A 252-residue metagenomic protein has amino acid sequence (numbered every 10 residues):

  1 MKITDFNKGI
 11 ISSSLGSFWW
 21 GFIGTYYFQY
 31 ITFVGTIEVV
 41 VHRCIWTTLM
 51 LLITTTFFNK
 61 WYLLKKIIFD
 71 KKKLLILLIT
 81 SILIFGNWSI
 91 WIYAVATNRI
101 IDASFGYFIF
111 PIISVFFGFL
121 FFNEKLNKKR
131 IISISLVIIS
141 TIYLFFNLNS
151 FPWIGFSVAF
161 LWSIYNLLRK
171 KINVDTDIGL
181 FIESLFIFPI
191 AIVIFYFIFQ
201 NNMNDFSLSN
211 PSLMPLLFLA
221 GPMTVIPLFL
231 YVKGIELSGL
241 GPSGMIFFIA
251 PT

Functional and structural regions predicted by a protein language model:
M1-E38, I142-K171, M214: Glycine-/small-residue-enriched transmembrane alpha-helix faces in small-molecule transporters and effluxers
M1-L15, L49-L77, K128, L180 (+2 more regions): Membrane-interface interhelical linkers
L15-F22, Y26, L78-V95, S157-L168 (+1 more regions): Hydrophobic alpha-helical transmembrane segments of multi-pass membrane transport proteins, especially secondary
Y30, V39, R43, A94-V95 (+5 more regions): Hydrophobic/aromatic residues within transmembrane alpha-helices of multi-pass small-molecule transporters
E38-M50, I92-F110, N149-F160, N210-P222: Structural signature of hydrophobic alpha-helical transmembrane segments
H42, S104-I109, T176-F186, V225-T252: Helix-helix packing/entry segments at the starts of transmembrane helices
Y93, I109-K129, T252: C-terminal transmembrane-helix exit sites in multi-pass transporters
K129-F145: Hydrophobic transmembrane alpha-helices of multi-pass small-molecule transport proteins
